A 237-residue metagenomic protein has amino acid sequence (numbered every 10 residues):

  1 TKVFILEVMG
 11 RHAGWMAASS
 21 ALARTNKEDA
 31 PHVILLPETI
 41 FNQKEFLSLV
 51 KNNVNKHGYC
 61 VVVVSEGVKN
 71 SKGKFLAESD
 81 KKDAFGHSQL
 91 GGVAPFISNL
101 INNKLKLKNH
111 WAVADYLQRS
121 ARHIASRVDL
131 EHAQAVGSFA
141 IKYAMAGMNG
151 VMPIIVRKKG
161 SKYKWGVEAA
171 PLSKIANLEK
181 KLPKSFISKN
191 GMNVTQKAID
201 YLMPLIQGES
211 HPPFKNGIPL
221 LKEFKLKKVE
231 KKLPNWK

Functional and structural regions predicted by a protein language model:
T1-H110: Accessory alpha-helical/coil subdomains and C-terminal extensions that flank or cap enzyme catalytic cores
A77-K237: C-terminal non-catalytic interaction/assembly regions of soluble proteins
